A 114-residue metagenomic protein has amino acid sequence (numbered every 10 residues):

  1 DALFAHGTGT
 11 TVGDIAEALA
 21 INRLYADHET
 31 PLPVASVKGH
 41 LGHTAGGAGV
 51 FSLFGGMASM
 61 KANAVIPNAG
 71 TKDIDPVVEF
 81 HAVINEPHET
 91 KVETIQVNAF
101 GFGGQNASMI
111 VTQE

Functional and structural regions predicted by a protein language model:
D1-E114: Conserved "HGTGT" condensation-loop signature of ketosynthase/thiolase-family condensing enzymes that catalyze
